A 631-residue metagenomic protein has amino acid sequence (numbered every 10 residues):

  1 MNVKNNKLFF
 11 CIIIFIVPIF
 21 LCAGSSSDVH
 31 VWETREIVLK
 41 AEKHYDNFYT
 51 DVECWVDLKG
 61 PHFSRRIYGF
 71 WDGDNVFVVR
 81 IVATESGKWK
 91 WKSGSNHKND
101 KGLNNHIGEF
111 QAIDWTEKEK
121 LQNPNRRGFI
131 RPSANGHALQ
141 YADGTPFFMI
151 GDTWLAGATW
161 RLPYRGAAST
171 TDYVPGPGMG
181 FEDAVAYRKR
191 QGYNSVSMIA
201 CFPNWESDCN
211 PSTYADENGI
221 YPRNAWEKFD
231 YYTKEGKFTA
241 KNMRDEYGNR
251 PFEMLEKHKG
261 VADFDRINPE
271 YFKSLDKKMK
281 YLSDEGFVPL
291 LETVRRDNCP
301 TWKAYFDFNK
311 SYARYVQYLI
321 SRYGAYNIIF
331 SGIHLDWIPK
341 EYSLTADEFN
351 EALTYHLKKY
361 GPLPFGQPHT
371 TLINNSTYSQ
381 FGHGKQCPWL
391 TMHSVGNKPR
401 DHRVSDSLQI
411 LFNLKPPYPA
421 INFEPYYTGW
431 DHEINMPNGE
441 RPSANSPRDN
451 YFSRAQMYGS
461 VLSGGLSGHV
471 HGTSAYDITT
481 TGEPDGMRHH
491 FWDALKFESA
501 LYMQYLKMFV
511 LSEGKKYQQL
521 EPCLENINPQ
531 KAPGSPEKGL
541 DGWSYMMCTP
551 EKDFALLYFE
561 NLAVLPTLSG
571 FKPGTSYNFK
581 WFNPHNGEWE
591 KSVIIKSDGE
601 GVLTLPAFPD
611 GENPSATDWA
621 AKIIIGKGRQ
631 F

Functional and structural regions predicted by a protein language model:
C11-F20: Bacterial N-terminal signal peptides
I19-V29: Bacterial Sec-dependent signal peptides at the C-terminal "C-region" and cleavage site
D28-L39, Y49-E53, N561: Contiguous beta-strand segments within globular domains
L39-K43, G69, V79-T84, P606-G611: Short, hydrophobic beta-strand segments
H44, F48, T428-W430, D449-V593 (+1 more regions): Aromatic- and carboxylate-lined catalytic core of secreted/periplasmic carbohydrate-active enzymes
E53, P124-R403: Active-site mouth of glycoside hydrolases
D57, F63-G136, G157: Extended acidic/polar, glycine-enriched regions that form or flank non-catalytic beta-rich accessory modules
S321, C387-T480: Catalytic-core region of carbohydrate-active enzymes that cleave or remodel glycosidic bonds
